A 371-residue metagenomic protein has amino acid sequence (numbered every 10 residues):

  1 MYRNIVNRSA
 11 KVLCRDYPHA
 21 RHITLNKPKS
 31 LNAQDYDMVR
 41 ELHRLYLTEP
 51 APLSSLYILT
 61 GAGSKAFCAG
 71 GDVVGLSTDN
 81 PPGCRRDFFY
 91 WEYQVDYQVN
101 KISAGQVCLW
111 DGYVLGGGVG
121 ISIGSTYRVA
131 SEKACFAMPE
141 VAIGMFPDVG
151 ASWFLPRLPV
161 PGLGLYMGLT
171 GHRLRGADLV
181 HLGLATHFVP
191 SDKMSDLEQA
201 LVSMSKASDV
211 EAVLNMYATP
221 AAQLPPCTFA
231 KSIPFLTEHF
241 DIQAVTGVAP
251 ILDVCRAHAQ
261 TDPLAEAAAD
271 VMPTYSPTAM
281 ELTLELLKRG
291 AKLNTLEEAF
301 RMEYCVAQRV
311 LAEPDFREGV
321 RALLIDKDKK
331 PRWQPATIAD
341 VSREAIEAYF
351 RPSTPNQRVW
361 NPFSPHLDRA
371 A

Functional and structural regions predicted by a protein language model:
M1-T60, Y97, A348, F363-A371: Conserved CoA-thioester-binding segment of acyl-CoA-metabolizing enzymes
L59, D72, I121-S122, D178-L179 (+2 more regions): Hydrophobic/aromatic residues within transmembrane alpha-helices of multi-pass small-molecule transporters
G61-Q94, A142-G144, Y349: Glycine- (often His-adjacent) and acidic-residue-rich active-site loop that binds/positions the CoA thioester
V99-I143, Y166-M167, R175-G176, H187: Glycine-rich beta-to-alpha active-site loop
G150-W153, R157-D209: Contiguous mid-protein beta-loop-alpha structural module that forms a pocket-lining wall or clamp of enzyme active
P190-V271: Amphipathic alpha-helical blocks and their helix-capping loop/short-beta junctions
P250-C305, L311, D315-R317, R321: Substrate-recognition/cap regions that form aromatic- and gly/pro-loop-enriched pockets for small-molecule ligands
V306-R309, P314, E318-A371: C-terminal amphipathic alpha-helical interaction region
